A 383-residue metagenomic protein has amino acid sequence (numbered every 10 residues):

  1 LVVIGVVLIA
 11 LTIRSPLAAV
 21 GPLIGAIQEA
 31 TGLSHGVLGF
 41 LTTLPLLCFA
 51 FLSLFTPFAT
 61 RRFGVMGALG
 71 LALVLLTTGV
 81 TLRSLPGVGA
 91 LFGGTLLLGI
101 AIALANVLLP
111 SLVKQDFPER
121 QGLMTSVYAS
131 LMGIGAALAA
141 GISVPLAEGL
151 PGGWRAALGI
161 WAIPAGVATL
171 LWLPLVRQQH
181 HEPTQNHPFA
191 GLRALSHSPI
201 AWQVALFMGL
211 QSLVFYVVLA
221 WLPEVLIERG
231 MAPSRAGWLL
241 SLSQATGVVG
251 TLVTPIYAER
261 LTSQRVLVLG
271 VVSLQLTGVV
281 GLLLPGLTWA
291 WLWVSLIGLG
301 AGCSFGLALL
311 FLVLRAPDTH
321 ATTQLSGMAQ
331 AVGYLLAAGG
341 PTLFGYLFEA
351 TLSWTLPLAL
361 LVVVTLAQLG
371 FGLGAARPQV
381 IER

Functional and structural regions predicted by a protein language model:
V20-G21, P199-S241, A245-T251: Extracytoplasmic gate region of multi-pass secondary transporters
F51-G89: Conserved MFS/SLC helix-loop-helix module at the cytosolic interface between two early adjacent transmembrane helices
L52-G64, G250-S263: Helix-to-loop junctions at the C-terminal end of transmembrane segments in multipass secondary transporters
V88, E119-R120, V127-R177: Helix-loop-helix hairpin linking two adjacent transmembrane segments in secondary transporters
L96-S130: Cytoplasmic helix-loop-helix junction between adjacent transmembrane helices in 12-TM secondary transporters
L104-F117, C303-P317: Intracellular juxtamembrane helix-capping segments at the cytosolic ends of symmetry-related transmembrane helices
R177-V204: Juxtamembrane intracellular "pre-TM" segments in multi-pass secondary transporters
T319-S353, L361: A late C-terminal transmembrane helix in Major Facilitator Superfamily
